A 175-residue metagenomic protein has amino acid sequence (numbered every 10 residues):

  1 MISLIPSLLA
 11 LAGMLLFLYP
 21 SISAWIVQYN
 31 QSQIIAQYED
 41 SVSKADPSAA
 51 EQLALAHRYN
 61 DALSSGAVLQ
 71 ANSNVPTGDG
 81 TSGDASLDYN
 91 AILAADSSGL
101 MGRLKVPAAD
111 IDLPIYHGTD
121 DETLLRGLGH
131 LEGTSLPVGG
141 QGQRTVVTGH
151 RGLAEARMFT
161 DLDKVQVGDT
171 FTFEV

Functional and structural regions predicted by a protein language model:
P6-V175: Solvent-exposed, non-transmembrane regions of membrane-associated and secreted proteins
